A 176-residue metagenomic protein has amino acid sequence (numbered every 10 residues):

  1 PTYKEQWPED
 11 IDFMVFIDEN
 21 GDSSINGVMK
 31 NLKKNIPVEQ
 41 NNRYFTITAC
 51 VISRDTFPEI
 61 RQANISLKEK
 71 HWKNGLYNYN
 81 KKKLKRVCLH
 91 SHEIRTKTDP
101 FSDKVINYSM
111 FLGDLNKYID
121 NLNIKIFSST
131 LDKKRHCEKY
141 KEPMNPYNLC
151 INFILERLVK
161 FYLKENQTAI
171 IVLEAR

Functional and structural regions predicted by a protein language model:
P1-R176: Phosphate-ester processing/binding pockets and catalytic centers
